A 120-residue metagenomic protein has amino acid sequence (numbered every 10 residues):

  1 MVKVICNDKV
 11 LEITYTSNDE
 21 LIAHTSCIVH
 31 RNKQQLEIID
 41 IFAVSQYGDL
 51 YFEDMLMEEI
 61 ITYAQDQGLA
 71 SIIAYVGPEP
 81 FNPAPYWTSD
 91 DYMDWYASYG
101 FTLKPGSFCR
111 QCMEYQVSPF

Functional and structural regions predicted by a protein language model:
M1-Q34: Acetyl-CoA-dependent GNAT
K33-S45: Conserved acetyl-CoA binding element of GNAT-fold acetyltransferases
A43-G48, F81: Short acidic, S/G/P-rich loop/turn micro-motifs used as interaction or catalytic elements
G48-Q65: Conserved acetyl-CoA-binding loop-helix of GNAT-fold acetyltransferases
A64-P85: Conserved GNAT acetyl-CoA-binding A-motif
P78-P105: Conserved active-site alpha-helix within GNAT-family acetyltransferase domains
P105-F120: STAS-like cytosolic regulatory interaction modules
